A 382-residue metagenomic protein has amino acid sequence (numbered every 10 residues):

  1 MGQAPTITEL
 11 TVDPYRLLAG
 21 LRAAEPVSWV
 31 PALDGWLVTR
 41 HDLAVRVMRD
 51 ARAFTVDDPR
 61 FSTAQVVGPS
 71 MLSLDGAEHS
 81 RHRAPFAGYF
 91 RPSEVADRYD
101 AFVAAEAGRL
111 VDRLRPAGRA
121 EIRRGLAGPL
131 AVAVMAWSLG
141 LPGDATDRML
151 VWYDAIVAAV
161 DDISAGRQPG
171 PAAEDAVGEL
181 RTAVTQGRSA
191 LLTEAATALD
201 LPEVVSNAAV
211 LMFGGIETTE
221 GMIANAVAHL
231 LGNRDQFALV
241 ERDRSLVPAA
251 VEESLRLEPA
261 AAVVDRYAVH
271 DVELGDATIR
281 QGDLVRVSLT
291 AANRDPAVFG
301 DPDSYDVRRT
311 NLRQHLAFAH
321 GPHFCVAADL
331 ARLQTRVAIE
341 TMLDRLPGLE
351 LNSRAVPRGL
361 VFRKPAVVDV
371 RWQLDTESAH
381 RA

Functional and structural regions predicted by a protein language model:
M1-A382: Cytochrome P450
